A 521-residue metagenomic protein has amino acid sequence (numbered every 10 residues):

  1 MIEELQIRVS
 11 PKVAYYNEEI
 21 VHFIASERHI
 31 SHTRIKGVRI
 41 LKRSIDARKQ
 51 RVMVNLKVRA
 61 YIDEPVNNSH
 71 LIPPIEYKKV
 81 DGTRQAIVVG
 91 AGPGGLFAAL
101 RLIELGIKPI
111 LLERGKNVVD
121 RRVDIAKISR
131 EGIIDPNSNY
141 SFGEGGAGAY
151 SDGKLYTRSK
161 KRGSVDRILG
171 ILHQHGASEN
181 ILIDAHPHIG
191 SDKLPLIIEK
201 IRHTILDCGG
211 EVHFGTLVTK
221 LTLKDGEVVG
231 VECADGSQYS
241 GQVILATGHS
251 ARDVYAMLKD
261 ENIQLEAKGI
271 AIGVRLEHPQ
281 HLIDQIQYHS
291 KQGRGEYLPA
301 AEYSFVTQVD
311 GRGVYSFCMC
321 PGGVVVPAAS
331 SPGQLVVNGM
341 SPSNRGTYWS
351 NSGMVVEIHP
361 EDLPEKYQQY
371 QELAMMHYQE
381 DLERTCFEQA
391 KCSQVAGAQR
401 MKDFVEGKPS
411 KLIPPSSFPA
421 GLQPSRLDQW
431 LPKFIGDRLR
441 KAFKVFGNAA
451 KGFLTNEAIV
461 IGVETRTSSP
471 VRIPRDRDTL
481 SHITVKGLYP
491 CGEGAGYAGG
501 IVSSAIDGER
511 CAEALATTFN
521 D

Functional and structural regions predicted by a protein language model:
M1-V54, V58-Y150, K154-I171, H175 (+1 more regions): Residues forming the flavin
